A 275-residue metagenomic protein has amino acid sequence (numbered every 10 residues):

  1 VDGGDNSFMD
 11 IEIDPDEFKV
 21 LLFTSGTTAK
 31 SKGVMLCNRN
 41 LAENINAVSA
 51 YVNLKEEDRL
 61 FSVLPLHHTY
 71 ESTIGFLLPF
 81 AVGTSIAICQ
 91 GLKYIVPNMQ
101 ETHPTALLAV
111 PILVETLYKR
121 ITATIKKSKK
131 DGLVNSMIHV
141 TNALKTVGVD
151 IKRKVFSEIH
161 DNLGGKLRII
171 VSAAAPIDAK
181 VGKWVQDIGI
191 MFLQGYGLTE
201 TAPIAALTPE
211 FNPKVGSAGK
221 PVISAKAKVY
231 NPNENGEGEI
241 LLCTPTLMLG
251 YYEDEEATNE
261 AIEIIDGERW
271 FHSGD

Functional and structural regions predicted by a protein language model:
G3-F23, N53-R59: Conserved pre-ATP/AMP-binding loop-to-beta segment of ANL
E12, G216-K220, A261: Short Gly/Pro-enriched turn/cap motifs at secondary-structure boundaries
F18, T24-T27, L60, P65 (+4 more regions): Conserved S/T- and glycine-rich ATP-binding loop of Class I adenylate-forming
K19-I45: Conserved AMP-binding A3 loop
A42-R59, L66-F156: Conserved AMP-binding/adenylation subdomain of ANL enzymes
T105-L108, Y118-P213: Gly/Ser/Thr-rich phosphate-binding loop
D187-N235, L241-M248: Extended hydrophobic/aromatic segments used for targeting, binding, or gating
K228, N235-D275: Conserved ATP-binding/catalytic segment of the ANL
